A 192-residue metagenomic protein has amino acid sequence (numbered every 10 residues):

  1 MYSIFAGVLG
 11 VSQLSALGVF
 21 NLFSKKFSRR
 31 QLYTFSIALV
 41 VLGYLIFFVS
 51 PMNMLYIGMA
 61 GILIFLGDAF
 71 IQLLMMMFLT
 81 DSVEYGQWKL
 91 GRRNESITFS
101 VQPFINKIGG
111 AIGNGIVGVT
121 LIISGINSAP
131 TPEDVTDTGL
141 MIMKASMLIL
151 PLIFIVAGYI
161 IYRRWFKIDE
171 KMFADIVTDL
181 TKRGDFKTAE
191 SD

Functional and structural regions predicted by a protein language model:
M1-D192: Membrane-embedded alpha-helical bundles of multi-pass transporters/translocases, especially carrier/permease families
